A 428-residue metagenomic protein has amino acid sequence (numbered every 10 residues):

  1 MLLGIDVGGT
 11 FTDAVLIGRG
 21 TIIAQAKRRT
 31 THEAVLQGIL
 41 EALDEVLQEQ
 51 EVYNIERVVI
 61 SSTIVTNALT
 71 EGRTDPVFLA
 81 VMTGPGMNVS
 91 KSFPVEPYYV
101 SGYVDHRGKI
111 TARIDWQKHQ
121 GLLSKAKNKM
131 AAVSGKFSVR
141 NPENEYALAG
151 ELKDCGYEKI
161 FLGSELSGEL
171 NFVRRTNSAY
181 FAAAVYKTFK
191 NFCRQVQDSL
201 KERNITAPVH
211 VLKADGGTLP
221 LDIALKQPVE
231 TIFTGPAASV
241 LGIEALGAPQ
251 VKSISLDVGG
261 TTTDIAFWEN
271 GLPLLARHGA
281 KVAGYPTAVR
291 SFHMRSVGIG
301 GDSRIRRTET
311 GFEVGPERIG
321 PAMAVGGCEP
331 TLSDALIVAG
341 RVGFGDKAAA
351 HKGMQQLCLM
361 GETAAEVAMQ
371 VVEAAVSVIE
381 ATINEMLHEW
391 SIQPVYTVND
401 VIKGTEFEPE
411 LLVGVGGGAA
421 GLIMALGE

Functional and structural regions predicted by a protein language model:
M1-E428: N-terminally biased helix-coil "hinge/interface" segments that flank
